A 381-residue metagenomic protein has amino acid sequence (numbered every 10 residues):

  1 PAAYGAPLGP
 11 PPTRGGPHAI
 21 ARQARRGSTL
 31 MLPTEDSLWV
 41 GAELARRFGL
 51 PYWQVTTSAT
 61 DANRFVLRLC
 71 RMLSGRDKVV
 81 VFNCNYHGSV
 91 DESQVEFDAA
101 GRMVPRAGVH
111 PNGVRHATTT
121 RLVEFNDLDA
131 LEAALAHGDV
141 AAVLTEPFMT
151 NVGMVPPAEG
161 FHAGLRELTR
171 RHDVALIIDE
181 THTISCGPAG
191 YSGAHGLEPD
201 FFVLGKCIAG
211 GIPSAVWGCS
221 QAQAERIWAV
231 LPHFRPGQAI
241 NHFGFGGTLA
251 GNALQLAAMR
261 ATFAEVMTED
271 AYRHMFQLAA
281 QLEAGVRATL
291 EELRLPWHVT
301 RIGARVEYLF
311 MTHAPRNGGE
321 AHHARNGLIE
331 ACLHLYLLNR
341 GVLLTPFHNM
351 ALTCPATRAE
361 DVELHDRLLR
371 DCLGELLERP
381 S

Functional and structural regions predicted by a protein language model:
P1-S381: Conserved N-terminal phosphate-binding loop of PLP-dependent enzymes in the Aspartate aminotransferase
